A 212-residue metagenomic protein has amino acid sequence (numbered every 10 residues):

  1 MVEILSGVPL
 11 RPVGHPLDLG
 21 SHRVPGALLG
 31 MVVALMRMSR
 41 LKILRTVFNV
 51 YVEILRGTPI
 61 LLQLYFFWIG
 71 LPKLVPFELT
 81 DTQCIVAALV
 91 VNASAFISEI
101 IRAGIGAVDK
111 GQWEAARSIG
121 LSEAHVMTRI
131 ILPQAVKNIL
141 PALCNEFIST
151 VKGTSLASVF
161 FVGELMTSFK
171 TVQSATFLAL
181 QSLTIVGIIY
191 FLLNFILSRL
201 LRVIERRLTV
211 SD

Functional and structural regions predicted by a protein language model:
M1-D212: Transmembrane alpha-helices and adjacent helix-loop boundaries
